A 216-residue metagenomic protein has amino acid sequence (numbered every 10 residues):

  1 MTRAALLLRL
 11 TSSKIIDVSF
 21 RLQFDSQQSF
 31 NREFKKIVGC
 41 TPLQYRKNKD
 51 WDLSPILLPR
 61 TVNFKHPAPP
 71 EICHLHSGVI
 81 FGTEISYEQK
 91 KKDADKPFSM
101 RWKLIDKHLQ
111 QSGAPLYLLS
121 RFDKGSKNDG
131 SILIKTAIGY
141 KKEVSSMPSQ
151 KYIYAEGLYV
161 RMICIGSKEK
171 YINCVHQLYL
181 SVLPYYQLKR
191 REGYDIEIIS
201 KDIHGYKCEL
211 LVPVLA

Functional and structural regions predicted by a protein language model:
T2, L6-R9, K14-I16, F20-A216: A solvent-exposed interaction/effector surface
